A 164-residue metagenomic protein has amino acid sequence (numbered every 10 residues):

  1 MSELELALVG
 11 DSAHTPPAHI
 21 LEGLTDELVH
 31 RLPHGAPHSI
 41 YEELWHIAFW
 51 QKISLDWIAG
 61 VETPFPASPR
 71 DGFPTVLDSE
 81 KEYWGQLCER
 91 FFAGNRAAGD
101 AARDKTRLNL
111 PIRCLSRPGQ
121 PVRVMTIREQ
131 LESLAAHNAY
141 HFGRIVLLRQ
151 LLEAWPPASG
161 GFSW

Functional and structural regions predicted by a protein language model:
M1-S2: N-terminal leader segment of winged-helix/HTH proteins
E5-H14, A18-L21, D26-P74, R113-W164: Short, contiguous alpha-helical
T75-L115, R128-A136: Acidic/histidine-rich alpha-helical segments that form the ligand environment of transition-metal centers
